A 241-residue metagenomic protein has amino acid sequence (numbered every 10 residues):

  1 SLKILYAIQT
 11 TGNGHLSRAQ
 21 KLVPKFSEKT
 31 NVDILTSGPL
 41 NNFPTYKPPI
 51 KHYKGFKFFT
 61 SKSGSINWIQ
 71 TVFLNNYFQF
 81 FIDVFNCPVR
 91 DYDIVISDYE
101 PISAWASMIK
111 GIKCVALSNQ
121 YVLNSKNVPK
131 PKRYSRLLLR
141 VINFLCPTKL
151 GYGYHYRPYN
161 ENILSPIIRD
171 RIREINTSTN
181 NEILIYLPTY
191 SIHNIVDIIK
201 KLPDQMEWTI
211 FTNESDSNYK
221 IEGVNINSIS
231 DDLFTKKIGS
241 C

Functional and structural regions predicted by a protein language model:
Y6-T10, V32-F78: Conserved nucleotide-sugar phosphate-binding/catalytic loop shared by glycosyltransferases and other
A7-Q20: A short, glycine/small-residue-rich beta-strand->loop->alpha-helix junction that serves as a flexible
Q20-V23, R169-I172, N176-S240: Donor-nucleotide binding loops and adjacent catalytic segments primarily of GT-B fold Leloir glycosyltransferases
T36-N41, D98-I102, G151-Y159, T209-N218: Short, polar loop motifs at secondary-structure junctions
S65-I94, P101-I102: Conserved nucleotide-sugar donor-binding subdomain of glycosyltransferases
I94, M108-S125: Active-site proximal beta-strand in glycosyltransferases
I94-I102, A106, A116, L233-C241: A donor-sugar binding/catalytic signature common to diverse glycosyltransferases and related nucleotide-sugar
S125-I192, F211-E214: A nucleotide-sugar donor-handling region in carbohydrate enzymes
